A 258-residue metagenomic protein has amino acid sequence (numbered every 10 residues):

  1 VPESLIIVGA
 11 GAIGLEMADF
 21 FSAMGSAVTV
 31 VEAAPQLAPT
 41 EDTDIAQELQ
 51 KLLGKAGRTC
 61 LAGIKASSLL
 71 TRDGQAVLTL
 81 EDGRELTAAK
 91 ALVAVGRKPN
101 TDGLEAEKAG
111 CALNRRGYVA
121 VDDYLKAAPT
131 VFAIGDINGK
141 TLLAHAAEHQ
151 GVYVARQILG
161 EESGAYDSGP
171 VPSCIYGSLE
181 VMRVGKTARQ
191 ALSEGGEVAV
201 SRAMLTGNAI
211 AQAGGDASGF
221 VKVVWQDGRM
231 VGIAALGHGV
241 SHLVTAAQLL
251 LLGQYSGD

Functional and structural regions predicted by a protein language model:
V1-P2, E85-G160, L250: FAD-site-proximal beta/loop scaffold in flavoenzymes
P2-I6, A12-V77, E81-D82, L142-E148 (+2 more regions): Rossmann-like dinucleotide-binding cores of NAD(P)H-dependent redox enzymes
G14-M17, T101, L243: Short glycine/serine/threonine-rich phosphate/pyrophosphate-binding segments that cradle anionic phosphate groups
T43, R72, A91, A133 (+2 more regions): Residue-level structural signal for beta-strand termini and adjacent loop
T59-L61, F132, A199-S201: General small-molecule cofactor/ligand-binding pocket signal
D73, R115, W225-R229: Short acidic-glycine loop/turn motifs at beta-strand connectors
A112-L113, E161-P170, G196-R202: A short alpha-helix-loop-beta-strand transition element characteristic of N-terminal alpha/beta dinucleotide-binding
Y176-D258: Flexible, glycine-rich terminal cap/loop adjacent to redox cofactors in electron-transfer oxidoreductases
